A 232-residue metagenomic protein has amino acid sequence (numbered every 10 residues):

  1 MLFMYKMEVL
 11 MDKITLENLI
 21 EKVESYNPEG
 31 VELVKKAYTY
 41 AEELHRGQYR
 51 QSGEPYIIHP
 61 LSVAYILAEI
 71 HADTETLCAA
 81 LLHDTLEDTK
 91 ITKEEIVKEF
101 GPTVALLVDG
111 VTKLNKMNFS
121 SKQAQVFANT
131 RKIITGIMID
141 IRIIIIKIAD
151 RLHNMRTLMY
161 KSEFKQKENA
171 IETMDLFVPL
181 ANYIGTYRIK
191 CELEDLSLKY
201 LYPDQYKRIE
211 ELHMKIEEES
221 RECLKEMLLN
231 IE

Functional and structural regions predicted by a protein language model:
L2-E232: Active-site helical microenvironments for divalent-metal-assisted chemistry
